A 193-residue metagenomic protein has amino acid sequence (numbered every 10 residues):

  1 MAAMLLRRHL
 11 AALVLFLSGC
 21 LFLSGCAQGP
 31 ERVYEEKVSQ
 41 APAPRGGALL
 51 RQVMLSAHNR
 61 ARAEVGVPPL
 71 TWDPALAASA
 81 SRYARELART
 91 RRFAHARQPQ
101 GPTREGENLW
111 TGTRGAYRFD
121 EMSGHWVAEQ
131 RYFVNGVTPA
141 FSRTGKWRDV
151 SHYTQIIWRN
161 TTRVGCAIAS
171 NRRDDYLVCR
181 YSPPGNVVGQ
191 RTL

Functional and structural regions predicted by a protein language model:
A2-V14: Bacterial N-terminal signal peptides that target proteins for export
L23-G25: C-terminal motif of bacterial Sec signal peptides marking the signal peptidase cleavage site
A27-G29: Bacterial signal peptide processing site
E35-T90: A short alpha-helix/helix-coil micro-patch that ends at or immediately precedes a cysteine
H58, H95-A96, H152: Histidine-centered active-site/metal-ligand motif
A78-D120: Conserved helix-loop-beta core of C-type lectin(-like) domains
T103-L193: A well-ordered secondary-structure block
